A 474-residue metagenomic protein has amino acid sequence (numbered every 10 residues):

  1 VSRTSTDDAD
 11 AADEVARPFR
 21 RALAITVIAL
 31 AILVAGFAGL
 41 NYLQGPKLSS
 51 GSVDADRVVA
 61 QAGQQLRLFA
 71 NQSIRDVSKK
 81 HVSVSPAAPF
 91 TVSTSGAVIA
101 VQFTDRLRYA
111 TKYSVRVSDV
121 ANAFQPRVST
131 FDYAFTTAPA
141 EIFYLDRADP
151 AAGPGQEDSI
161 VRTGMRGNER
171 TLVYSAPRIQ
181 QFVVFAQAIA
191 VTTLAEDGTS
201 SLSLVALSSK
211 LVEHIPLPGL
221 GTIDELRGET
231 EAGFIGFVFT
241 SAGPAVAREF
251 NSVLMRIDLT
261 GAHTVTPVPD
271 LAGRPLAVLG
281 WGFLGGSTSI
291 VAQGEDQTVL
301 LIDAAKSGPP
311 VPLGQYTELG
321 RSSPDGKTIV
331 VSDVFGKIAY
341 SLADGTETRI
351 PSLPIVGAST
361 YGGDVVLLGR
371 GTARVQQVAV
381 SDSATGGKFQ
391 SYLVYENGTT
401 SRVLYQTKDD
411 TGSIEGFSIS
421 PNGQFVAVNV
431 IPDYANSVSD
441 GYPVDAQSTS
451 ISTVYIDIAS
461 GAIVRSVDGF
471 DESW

Functional and structural regions predicted by a protein language model:
V1-R3, D344-G345: Intrinsically disordered, low-complexity regulatory segments
S2-E141, R147, R166-Q187, T192-G198 (+13 more regions): Acidic, low-complexity Ser/Thr/Gly/Pro-rich repeat segments typical of extracellular/periplasmic and surface-exposed
N122-Q125, G153-S175, D197-G219, P244-R274 (+5 more regions): Surface-exposed loop/turn elements that mediate protein-protein interactions on large endomembrane-trafficking
D146-A148, D333: Structural motif
I235, I290, I329, T372-V378 (+1 more regions): Acidic/hydrophobic-patterned starts of short beta strands in beta-sheet-rich repeat architectures
G286-T288, I302: Amphipathic, hydrophobic N-terminal targeting peptides for secretion and organelle import
G320-R321: Extended intrinsically disordered, low-complexity regulatory segments in eukaryotic proteins
